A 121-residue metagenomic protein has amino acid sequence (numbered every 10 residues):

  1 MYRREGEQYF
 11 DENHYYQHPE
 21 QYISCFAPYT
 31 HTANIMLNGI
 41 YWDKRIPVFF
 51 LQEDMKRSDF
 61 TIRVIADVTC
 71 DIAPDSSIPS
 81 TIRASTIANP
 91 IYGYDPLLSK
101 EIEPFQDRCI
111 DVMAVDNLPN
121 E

Functional and structural regions predicted by a protein language model:
M1-T32: Glycine-rich phosphate/diphosphate-binding loop of Rossmann-like nucleotide-binding domains
E5, E20, Q52-E53, E103: Glutamate identity and glutamate-enriched acidic tracts
Q8-F10, M36-N38, A84-S85: N-terminal start-of-chain detector that recognizes signal peptides and the immediate post-cleavage beginning
D11-P19, N38-R45, N117-N120: Glycine-rich phosphate/diphosphate-binding loops and the adjacent beta-loop-alpha structural elements that coordinate
N13, V64, T69-E121: Adenosine-phosphate binding glycine-rich loop
H14, H18, S24-C25, N38 (+1 more regions): Short, flexible coil/linker segments at or flanking structured domains
P19-E20, P47, G93-D95: Short amphipathic alpha-helical surface micro-motifs
I23-Y41, R45-I62: Rossmann-fold NAD(P) dinucleotide-binding segment
